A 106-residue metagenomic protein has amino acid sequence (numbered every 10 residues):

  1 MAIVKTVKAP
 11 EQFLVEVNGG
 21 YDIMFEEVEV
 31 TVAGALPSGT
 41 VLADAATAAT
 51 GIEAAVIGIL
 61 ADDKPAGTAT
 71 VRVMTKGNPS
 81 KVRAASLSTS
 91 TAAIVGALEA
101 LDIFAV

Functional and structural regions predicted by a protein language model:
M1-V106: Surface-exposed, low-hydrophobicity beta-strand/loop segments enriched in small/polar/acidic residues
